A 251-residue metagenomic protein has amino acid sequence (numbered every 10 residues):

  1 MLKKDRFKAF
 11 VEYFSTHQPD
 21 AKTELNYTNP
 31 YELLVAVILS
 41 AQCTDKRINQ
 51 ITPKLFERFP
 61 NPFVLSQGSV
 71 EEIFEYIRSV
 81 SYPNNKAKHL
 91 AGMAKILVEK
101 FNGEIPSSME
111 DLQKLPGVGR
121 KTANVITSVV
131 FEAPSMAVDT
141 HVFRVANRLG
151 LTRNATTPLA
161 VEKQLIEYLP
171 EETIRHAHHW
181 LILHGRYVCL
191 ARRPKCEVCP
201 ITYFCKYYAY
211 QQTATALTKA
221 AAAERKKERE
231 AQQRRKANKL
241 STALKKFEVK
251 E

Functional and structural regions predicted by a protein language model:
L2-T218, R225, F247-V249: Catalytic cores of DNA base-excision repair glycosylases
T218, A222-E251: Mixed-charge, low-complexity intrinsically disordered regions
